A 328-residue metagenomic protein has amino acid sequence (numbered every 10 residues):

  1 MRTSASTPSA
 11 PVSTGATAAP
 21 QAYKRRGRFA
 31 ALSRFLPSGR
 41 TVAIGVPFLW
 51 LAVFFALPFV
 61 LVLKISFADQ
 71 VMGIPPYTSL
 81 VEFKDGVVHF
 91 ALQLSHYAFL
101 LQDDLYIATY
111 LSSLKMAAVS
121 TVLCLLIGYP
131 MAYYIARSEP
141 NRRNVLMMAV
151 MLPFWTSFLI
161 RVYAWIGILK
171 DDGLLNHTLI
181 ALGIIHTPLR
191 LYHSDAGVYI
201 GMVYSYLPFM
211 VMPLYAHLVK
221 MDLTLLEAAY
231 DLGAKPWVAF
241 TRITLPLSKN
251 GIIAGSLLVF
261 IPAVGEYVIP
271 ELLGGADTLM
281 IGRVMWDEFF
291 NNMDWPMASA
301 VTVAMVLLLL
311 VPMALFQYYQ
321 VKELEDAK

Functional and structural regions predicted by a protein language model:
M1-V46, R143, L315-K328: Transmembrane alpha-helical segments of polytopic membrane transport and secretion proteins
P11, Y23, Y215-L226, Y230 (+1 more regions): C-terminal transmembrane helix and the adjacent membrane-cytosol boundary/short C-terminal tail of inner/organellar
G27, A31-F35, A118-M151, T224-L226 (+2 more regions): Transmembrane-helix boundary motif in ABC transporter permease subunits
F29-S33, L80, K84-D85, V162-V203 (+2 more regions): Membrane-interfacial helix termini and adjacent extracytoplasmic/periplasmic loops of multi-pass transporters
R34-R40, F83, Y97-L100, D104 (+3 more regions): Interhelical loop and adjacent transmembrane-helix boundary motif in polytopic membrane transport permeases
A43-I44, M131-W165, L226-E227, F240-T241 (+1 more regions): Cytoplasmic-entry segments and transmembrane alpha-helices of multi-pass inner-membrane transporters
V46-P47, M148, L152, Y204 (+3 more regions): Transmembrane alpha-helices
A56-D104, D172, G275, K328: Short membrane-interfacial helix/loop motifs at transmembrane-helix boundaries
